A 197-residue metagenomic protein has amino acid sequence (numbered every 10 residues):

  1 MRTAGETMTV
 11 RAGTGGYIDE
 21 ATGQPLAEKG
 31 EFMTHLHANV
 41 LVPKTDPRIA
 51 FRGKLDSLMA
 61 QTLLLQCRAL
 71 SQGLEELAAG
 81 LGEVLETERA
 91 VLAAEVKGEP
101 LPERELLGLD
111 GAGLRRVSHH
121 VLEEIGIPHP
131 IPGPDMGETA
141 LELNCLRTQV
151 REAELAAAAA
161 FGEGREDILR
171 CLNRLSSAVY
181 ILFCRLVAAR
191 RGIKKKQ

Functional and structural regions predicted by a protein language model:
M1-Q197: Phosphate/pyrophosphate-binding loop motifs in nucleotide- or prenyl diphosphate-using proteins
